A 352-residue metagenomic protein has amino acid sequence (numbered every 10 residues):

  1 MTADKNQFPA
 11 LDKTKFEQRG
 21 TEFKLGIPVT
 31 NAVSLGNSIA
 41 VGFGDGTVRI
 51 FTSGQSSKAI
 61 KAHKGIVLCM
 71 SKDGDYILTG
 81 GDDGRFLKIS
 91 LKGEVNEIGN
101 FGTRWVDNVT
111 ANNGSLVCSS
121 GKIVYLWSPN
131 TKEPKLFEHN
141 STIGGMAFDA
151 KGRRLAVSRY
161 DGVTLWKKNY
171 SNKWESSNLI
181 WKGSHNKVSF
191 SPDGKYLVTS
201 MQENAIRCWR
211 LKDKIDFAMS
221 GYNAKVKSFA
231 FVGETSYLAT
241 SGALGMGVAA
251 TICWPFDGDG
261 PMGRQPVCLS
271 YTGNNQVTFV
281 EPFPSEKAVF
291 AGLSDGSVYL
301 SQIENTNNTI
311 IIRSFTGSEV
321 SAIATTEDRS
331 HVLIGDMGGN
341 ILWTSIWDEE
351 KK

Functional and structural regions predicted by a protein language model:
M1-K352: WD40-repeat beta-propeller superdomains and closely related acidic/aromatic-rich repeat-like regions
